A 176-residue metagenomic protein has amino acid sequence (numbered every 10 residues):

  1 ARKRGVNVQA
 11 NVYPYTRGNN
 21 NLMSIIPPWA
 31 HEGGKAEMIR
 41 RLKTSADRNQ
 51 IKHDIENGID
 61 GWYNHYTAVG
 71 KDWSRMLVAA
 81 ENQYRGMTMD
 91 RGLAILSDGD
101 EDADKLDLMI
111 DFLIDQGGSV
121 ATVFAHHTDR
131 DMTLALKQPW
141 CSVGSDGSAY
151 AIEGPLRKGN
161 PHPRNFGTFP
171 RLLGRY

Functional and structural regions predicted by a protein language model:
A1-R175: Active-site neighborhoods of metal-dependent hydrolases
